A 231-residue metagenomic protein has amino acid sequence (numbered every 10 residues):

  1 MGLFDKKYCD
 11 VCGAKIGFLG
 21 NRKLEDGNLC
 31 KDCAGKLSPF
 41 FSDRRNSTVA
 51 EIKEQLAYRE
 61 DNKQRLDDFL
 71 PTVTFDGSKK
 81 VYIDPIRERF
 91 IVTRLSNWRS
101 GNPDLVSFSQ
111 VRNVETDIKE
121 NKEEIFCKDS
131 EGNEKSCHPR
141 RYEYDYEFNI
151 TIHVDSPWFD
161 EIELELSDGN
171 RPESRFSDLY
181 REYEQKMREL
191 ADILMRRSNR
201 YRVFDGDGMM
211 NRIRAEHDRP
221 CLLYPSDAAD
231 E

Functional and structural regions predicted by a protein language model:
F4-C9, G27: Residues immediately within or flanking Cys/His clusters that coordinate Zn2+ in small zinc-binding modules
C9-C12, C30-C33: Short cysteine-rich clusters marking metal-coordination/redox-active sites
K15, K36: Cys/His-rich metal-chelating microdomains
L19-G27: Short linker/helix segments within small regulatory modules
L37-T93, W98-S100: Anionic N-terminal interaction surfaces
I91-E131: Phosphoinositide-binding peripheral membrane targeting modules
V114-P220: Acidic, Ser/Thr- and proline-rich intrinsically disordered linker/docking segments of eukaryotic scaffolds
Y224-A229: Conserved small/polar residues in nucleotide/adenosyl-binding loops
